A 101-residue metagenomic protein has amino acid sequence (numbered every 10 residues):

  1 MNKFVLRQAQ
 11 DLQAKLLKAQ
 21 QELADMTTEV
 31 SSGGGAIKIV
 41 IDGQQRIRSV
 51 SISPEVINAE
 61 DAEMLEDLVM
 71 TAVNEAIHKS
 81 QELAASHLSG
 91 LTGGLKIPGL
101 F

Functional and structural regions predicted by a protein language model:
M1-E29, K79-F101: Long amphipathic alpha-helical segments used for membrane anchoring, targeting, substrate engagement, or oligomerization
A9, Q45, V69: Residue-level signature of catalytic and energy-coupling elements of molecular machines, predominantly ATP/GTP-dependent
D25-S51: N-terminal intrinsically disordered, cationic/polar leader segments that include organellar targeting peptides
V50-A62: A short interface-forming secondary-structure element
L65: Hydrophobic (often cysteine-bearing) scaffold residues that line and stabilize catalytic clefts of nucleotide/cofactor
L68, A72-L83: Stable alpha-helical structural segments in soluble proteins, enriched in small hydrophobic residues
